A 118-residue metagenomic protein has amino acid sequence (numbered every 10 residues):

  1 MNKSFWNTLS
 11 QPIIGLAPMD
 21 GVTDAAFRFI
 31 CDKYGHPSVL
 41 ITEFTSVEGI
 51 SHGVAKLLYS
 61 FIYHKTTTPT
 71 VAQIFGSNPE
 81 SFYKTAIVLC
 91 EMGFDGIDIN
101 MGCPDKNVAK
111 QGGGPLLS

Functional and structural regions predicted by a protein language model:
N2-F5, S10-I14: Extreme N-terminal starter segment of soluble prokaryotic enzymes
N2-S4, M19-M92: Glycine-rich, positively charged N-terminal anion/phosphate-binding segment
T42, D95-P104: Non-cysteine beta-strand/loop elements that form the S-adenosyl-L-methionine
V47, P104-K106: Active-site loop signature of alpha/beta-hydrolase-fold enzymes
C90, I97-D98, K110: A structural preference for short, pocket-lining loop segments at secondary-structure junctions
K106-S118: Glycine-rich tight-turn/loop motif centered on a GG-T
